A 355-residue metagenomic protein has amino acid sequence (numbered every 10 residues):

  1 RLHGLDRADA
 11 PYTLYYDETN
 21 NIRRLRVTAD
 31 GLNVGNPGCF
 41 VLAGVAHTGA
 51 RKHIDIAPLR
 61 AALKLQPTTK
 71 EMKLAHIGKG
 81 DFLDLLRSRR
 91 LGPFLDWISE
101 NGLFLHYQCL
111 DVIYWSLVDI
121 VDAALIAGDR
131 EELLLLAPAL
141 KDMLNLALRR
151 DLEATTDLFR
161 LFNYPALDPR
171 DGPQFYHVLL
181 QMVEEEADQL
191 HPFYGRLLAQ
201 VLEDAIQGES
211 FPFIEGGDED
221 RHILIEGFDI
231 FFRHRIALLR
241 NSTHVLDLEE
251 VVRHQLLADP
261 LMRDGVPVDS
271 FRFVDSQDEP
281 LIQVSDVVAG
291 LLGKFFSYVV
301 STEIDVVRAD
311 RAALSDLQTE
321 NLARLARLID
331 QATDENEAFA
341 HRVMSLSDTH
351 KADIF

Functional and structural regions predicted by a protein language model:
R1-F355: Phosphate-ester processing/binding pockets and catalytic centers
